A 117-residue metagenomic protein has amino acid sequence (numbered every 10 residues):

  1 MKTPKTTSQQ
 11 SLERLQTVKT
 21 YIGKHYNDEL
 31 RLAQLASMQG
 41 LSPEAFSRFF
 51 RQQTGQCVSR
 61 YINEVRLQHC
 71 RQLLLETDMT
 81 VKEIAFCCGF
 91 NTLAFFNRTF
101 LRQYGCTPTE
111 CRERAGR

Functional and structural regions predicted by a protein language model:
K2-K5, E29-V65, A85-E110: Basic/polar phosphate-binding segments, predominantly the helix-turn-helix DNA-binding elements of transcriptional
K2-L30, A36-Q39, N63-M79: A short, Lys/Arg-enriched amphipathic alpha-helix from helix-turn-helix/homeodomain DNA-binding modules
K82: An acidic-aromatic pocket/loop used at catalytic or ligand-binding sites
G116-R117: Non-catalytic signal-transmission and effector/linker regions of two-component phosphorelay proteins
